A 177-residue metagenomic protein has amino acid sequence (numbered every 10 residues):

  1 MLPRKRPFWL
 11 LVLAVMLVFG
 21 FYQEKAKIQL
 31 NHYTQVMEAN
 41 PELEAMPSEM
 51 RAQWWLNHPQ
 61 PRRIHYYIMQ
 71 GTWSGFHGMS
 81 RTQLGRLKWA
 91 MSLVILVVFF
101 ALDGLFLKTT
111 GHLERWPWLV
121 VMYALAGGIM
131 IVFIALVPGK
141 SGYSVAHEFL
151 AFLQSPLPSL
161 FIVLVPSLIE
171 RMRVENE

Functional and structural regions predicted by a protein language model:
M1-N31: Hydrophobic secretory-pathway targeting helix
L2-P3, L107-P117, E175: Membrane-interface helix-boundary motifs at transmembrane edges
W9, L113-A124: Membrane-interfacial loop-to-transmembrane alpha-helix junctions, especially the N-terminal start
M16-Y22, A124-A135: Aromatic-anchored segments of alpha-helical transmembrane domains
R63-V98: Individual transmembrane alpha-helix segments
L107, V132-S144: Juxtamembrane "helix-exit" motif on the non-cytosolic side of transmembrane helices
G142-Q154: Non-cytosolic membrane-interface motifs at loop->transmembrane helix junctions
P156-I169: Hydrophobic cores of alpha-helical transmembrane segments in multi-pass inner/ER membrane proteins, independent
